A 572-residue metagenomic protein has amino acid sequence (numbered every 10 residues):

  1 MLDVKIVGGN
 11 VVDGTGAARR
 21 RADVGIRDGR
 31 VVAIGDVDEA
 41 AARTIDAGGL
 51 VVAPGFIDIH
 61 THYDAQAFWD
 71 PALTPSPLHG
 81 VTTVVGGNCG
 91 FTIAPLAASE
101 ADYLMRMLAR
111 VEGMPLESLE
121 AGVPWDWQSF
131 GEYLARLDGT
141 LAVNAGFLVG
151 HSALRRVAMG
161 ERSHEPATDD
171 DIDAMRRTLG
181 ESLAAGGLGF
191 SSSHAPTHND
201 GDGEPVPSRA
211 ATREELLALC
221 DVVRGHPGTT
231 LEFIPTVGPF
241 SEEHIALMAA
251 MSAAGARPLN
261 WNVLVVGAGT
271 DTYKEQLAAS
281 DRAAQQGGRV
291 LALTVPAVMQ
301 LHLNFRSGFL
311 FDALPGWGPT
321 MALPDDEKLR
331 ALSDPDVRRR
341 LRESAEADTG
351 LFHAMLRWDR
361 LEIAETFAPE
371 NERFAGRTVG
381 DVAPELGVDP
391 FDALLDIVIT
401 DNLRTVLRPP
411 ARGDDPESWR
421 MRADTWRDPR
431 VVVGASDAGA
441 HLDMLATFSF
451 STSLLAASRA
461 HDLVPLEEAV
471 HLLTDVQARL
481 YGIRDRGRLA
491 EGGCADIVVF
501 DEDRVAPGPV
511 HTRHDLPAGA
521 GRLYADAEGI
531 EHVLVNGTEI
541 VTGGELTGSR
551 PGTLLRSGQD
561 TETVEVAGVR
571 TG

Functional and structural regions predicted by a protein language model:
L2-K5, V11-G55: Histidine-rich, glycine-flanked metal-binding segment
G9, G29, G49, H60 (+11 more regions): Divalent metal-coordination and catalytic microenvironments
V12-D23, V406-P416, R422, P465-V470 (+1 more regions): Acidic, glycine-enriched loop/beta-strand segments at the rims of small-molecule binding/catalytic pockets
V52-P75: Di-metal (Zn2+ and/or Mg2+/Mn2+) metal-binding site signature of metallo-dependent hydrolases with the MBL/beta-CASP
W69-G189, G225-H226: Divalent-metal coordination cores built from histidine and acidic residues
Y133, L137, L141-A142, L148 (+7 more regions): Active-site neighborhoods of metal-dependent hydrolases
D424-V431, F450, V499-P551: C-terminal cap of metal-dependent C-N hydrolases
V541-G572: Intein/HINT protein-splicing elements and their conserved insertion hotspots or analogous self-processing inserts
